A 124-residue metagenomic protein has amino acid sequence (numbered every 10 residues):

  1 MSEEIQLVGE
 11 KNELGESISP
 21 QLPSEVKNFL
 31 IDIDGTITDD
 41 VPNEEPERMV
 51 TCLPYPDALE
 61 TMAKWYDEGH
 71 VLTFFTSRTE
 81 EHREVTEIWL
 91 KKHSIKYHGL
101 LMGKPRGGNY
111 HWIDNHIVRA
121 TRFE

Functional and structural regions predicted by a protein language model:
M1-E124: HAD-like aspartate-dependent phosphatase fold
